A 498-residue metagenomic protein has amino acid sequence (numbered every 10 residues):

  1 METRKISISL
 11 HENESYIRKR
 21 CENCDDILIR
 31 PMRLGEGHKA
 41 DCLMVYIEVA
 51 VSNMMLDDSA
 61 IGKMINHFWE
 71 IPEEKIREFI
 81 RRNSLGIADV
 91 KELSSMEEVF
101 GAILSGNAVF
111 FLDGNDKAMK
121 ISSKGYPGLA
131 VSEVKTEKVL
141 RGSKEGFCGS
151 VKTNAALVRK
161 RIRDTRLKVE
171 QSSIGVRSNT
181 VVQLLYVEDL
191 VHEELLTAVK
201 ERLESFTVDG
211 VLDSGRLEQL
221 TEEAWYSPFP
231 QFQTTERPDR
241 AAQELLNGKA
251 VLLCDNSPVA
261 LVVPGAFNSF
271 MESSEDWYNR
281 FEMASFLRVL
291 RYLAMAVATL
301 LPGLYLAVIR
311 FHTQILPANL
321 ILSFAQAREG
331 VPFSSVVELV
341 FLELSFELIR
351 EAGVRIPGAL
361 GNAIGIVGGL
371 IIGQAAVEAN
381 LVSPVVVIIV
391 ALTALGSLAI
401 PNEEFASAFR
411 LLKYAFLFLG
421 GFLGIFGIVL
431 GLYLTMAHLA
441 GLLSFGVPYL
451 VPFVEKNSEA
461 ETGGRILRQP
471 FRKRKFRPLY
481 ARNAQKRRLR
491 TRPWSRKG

Functional and structural regions predicted by a protein language model:
M1-L300, Q314, A318, L439-G498: Membrane-embedded alpha-helical signal segments
E218, L304-I309: C-terminal TM-helix exit segments that contain a strictly Trp-centered aromatic cap at the helix terminus
L304, Q314-G498: Generic detector of multi-pass transmembrane helix bundles and their immediately adjacent loops in polytopic membrane
